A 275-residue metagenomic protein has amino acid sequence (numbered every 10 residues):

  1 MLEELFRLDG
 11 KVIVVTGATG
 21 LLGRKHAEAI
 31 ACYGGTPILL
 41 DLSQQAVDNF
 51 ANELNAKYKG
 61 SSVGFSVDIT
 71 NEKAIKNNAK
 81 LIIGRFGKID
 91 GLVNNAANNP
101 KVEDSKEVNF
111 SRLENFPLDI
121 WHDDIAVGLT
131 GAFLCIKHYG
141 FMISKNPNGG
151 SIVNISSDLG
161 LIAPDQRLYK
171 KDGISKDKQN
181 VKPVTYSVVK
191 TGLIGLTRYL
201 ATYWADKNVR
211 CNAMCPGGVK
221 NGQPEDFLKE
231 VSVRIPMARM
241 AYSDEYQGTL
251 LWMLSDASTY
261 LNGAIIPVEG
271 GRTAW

Functional and structural regions predicted by a protein language model:
L2-L5, F110, I174, L251 (+1 more regions): Short C-terminal tail/terminal secondary-structure segment of NAD(P)H-dependent dehydrogenase/reductase domains
L5-I38, L200: Canonical Rossmann dinucleotide-binding motif of NAD(H)/NADP(H)-dependent dehydrogenases/reductases, specifically
Y33-N49: Conserved glycine-rich Rossmann-like NAD(P)H-binding loop of the short-chain dehydrogenase/reductase
K80, A97, L118, D123-P147 (+4 more regions): Amphipathic alpha-helical dimer-interface segment in Rossmann-like NAD(P)H-dependent oxidoreductases
D90, F110-F133, V153, Y186-V188 (+3 more regions): Catalytic Tyr-X3-Lys loop
E114-L118, V153-G192, T197-D206: Catalytic loop of short-chain dehydrogenase/reductase
A205-R210, L261-G263: Short, small/polar-rich loop/turn modules that mediate ligand/substrate recognition or access, typified
I235-Y246, A257: A conserved structural motif in NAD(P)-dependent oxidoreductases
